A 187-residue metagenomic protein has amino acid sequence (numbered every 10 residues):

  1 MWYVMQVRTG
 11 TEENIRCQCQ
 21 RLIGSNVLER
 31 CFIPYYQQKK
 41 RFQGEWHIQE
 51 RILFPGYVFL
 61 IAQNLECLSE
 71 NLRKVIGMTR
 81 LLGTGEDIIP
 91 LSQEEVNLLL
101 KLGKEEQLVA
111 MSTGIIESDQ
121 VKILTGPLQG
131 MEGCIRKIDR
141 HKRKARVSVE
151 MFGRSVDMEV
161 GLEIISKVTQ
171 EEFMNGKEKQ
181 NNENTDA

Functional and structural regions predicted by a protein language model:
M1, L124-E132: Short coil-to-beta-strand transition motifs
M1-Q120, R146-A187: Acidic-enriched and Gly/Ser
G126-L128, I138-R143: Short, conserved beta-turn/loop elements at beta-strand boundaries and strand-helix junctions
